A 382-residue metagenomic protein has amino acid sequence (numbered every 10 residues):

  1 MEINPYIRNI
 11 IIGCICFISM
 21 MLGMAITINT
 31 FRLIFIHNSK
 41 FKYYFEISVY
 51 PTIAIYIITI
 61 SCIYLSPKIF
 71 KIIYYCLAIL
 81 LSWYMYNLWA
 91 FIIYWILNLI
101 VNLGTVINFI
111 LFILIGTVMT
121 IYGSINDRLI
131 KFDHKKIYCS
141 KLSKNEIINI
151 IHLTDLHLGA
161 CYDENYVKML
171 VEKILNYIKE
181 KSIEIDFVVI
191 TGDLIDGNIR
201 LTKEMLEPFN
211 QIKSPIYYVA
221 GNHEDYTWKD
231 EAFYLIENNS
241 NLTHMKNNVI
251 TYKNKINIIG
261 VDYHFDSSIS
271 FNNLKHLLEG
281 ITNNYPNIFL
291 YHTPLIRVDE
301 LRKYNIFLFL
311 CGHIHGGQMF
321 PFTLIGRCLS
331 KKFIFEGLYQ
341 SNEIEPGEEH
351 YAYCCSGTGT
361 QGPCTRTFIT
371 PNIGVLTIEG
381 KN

Functional and structural regions predicted by a protein language model:
M1-I130: Non-catalytic terminal accessory segments
I73-C76, L99-L111, I115-T154, L158-Y177 (+1 more regions): N-terminal signal-anchor transmembrane helix
L142-N382: Soluble catalytic domains of enzymes that build or remodel membrane lipids, polysaccharides, and related
